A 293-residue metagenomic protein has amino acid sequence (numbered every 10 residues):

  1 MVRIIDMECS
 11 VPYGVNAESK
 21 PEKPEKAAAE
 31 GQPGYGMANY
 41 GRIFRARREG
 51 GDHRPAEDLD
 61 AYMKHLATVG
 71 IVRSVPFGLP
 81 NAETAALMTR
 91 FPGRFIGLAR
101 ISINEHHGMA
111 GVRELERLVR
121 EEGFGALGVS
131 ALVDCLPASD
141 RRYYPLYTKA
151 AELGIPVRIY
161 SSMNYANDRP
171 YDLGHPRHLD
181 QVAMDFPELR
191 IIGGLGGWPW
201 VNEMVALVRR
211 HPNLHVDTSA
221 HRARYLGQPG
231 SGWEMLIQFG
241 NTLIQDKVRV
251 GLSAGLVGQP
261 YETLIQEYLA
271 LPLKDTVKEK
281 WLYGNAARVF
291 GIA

Functional and structural regions predicted by a protein language model:
V2-S10, G14-T68, I244-K247, G258-A293: Mid-to-C-terminal alpha-helical segments outside catalytic/metal-binding sites
I5-M7, S74-P76, I96-A99, G125-V129 (+4 more regions): Hydrophobic faces of well-ordered beta-strands that scaffold small-molecule active sites in alpha/beta enzyme cores
P12-G14, A82-E83, N104-H106, D134-C135 (+4 more regions): Active-site environment of divalent metal-dependent phosphoester hydrolases
K64-S74, F91, L153, D185-R190 (+1 more regions): A structural motif corresponding to the C-terminal end of an alpha-helix and its immediate exit/capping segment
R73, P80-L173: Active-site gating/metal-coordination segments in enzymes
T84-T89, G108-R117, A138-Y143, D168-M184 (+3 more regions): Distinct, well-ordered alpha-helical segments
E122-A126, L146, E152-P156, D185-L189 (+2 more regions): Glycine-enriched alpha-helix->loop->beta-strand junction motifs that scaffold or abut catalytic
R190-I192, G196-A293: H/E-rich (His + Asp/Glu) clusters that bind or coordinate divalent metals
